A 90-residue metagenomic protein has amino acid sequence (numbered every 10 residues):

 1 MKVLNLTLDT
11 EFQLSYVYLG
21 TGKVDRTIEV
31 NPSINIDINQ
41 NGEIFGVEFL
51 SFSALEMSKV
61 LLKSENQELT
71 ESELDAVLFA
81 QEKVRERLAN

Functional and structural regions predicted by a protein language model:
M1-N90: Small, basic N-terminal interaction modules of short regulatory proteins
